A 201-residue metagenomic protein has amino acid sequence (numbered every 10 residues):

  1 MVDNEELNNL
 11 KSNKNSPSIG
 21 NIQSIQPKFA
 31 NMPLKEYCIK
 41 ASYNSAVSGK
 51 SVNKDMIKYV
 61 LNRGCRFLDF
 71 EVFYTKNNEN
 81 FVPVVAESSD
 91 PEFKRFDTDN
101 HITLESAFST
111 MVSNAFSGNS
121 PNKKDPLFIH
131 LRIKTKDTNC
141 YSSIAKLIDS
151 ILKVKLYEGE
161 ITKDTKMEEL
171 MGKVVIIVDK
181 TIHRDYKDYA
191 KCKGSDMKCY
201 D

Functional and structural regions predicted by a protein language model:
M1-F67, F73-D201: Long, acidic (Asp/Glu-rich), low-complexity accessory segments flanking structured domains
